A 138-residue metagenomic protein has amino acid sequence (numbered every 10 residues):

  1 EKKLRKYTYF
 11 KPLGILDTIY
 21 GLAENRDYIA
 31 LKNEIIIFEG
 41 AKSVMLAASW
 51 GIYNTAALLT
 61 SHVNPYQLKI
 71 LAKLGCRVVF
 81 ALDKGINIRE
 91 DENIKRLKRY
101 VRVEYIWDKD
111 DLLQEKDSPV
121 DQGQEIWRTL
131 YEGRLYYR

Functional and structural regions predicted by a protein language model:
E1-L74, E92: Phosphate-handling DNA/RNA-contact segment within nucleic-acid enzymes
V44-R138: TOPRIM fold recognition
